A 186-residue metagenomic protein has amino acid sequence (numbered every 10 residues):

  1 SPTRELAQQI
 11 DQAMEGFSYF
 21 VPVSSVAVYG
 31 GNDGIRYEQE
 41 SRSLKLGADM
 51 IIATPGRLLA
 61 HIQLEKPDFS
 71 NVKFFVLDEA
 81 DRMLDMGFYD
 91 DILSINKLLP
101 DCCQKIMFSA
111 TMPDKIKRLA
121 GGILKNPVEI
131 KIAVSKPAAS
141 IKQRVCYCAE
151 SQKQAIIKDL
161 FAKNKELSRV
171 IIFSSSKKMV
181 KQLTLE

Functional and structural regions predicted by a protein language model:
S1-E186: Conserved helicase RecA-like core
